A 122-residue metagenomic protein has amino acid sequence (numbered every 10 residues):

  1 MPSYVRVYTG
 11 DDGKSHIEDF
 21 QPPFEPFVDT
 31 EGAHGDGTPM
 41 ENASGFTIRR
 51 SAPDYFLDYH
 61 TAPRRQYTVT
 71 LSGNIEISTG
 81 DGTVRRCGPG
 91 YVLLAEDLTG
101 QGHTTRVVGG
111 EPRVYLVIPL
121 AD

Functional and structural regions predicted by a protein language model:
M1-T9: Short acidic, Pro/Gly- and aromatic-enriched capping/linker segments at domain boundaries
D11-Y59, R113-Y115, L120-D122: A short glycine-rich, His/Asp/Glu-containing loop-to-beta-strand
V28, R85, Q101-V107: Short, Lys/Arg- and Gly-enriched loop/turn segments at beta-strand edges
N42-T47, Q66, L71-G73, Q101 (+1 more regions): A generic structural signal for short beta-strands and their flanking turns/coil linkers
R50, G80-D97: Short acidic-glycine-tyrosine-enriched beta hairpin
D54-L57, E76, V92-L94, L98-T104: Histidine-centered metal-chelating micro-motifs
F56, T61, Y67-G88: A short beta-strand-loop-beta hairpin characteristic of the jelly-roll/cupin
V92-L98, V108-D122: A short hydrophobic beta-strand segment most commonly corresponding to one strand of the jelly-roll/cupin
